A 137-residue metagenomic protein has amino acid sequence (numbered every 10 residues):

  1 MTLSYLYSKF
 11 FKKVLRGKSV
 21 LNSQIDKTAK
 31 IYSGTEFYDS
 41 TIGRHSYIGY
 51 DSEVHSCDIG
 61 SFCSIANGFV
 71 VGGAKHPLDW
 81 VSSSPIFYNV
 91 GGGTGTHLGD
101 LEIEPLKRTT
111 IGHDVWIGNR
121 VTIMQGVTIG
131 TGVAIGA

Functional and structural regions predicted by a protein language model:
M1-E36, I86: Extended, small-residue-rich solenoid/repeat segments and analogous flexible loops that form exposed scaffolds
V14-L15, F37-I42, Y47-V127: Flexible, glycine/small-residue-enriched loop-and-beta-strand segment within the central core of proteins
G130-A137: Short, intrinsically disordered, charge-balanced linker/junction segments flanking boundaries in proteins
